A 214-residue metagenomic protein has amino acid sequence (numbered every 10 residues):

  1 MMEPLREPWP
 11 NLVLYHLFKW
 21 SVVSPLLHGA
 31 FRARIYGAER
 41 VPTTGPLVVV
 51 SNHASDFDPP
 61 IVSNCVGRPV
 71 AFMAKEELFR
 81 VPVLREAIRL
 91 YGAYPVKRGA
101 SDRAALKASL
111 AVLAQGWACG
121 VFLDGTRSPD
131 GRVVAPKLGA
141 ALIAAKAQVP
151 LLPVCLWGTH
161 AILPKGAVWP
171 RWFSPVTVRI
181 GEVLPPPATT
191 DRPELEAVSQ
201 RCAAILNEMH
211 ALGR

Functional and structural regions predicted by a protein language model:
M2-P10, L14, A104-R214: Non-catalytic C-terminal accessory region of glycerolipid acyltransferases and related lyso-lipid remodeling enzymes
L14-Y15, H28-G29, T43-A100, A108: Catalytic core of membrane glycerolipid acyltransferases/transacylases, capturing the structured, soluble-facing
V22-S24, L90-V96, L123-R127: Short, basic, glycine/proline-bearing loop/turn elements
L26-H28, I88, V112, I143-A144: A generic structural signal for well-ordered alpha-helical segments
H28-Y36, H160-L163: Short gly/ser/thr-rich secondary-structure transition/capping motifs
I35, F72, A93-P95, L151-P153 (+1 more regions): Conserved beta-strand scaffold positions in the cores of enzyme catalytic domains, especially in NTP/NDP-utilizing
G37, H53, A74-K75, G92 (+2 more regions): A secondary-structure boundary/capping signal
A38-P42: Glycine-rich helix-loop-beta junction characteristic of Rossmann-like nucleotide cofactor-binding loops
